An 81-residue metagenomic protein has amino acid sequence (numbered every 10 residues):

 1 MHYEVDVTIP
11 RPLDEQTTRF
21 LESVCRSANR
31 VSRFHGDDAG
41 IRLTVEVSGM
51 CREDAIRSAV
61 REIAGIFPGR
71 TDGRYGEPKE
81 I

Functional and structural regions predicted by a protein language model:
M1-I81: Long, contiguous binding/interaction regions
